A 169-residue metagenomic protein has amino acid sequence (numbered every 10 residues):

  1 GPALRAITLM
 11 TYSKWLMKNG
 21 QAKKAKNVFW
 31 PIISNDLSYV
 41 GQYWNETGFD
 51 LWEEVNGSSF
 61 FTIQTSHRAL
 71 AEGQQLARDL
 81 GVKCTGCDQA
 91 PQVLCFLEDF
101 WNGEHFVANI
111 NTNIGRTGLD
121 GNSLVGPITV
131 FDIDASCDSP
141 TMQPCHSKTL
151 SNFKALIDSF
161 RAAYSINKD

Functional and structural regions predicted by a protein language model:
G1-Y43, I63: Aromatic-rich carbohydrate-recognition surfaces in CAZymes
I7, W15, V28-I33, V40 (+6 more regions): Extended aliphatic helical segments
T11, Q42, E72-Q75, D79 (+2 more regions): Positions within ordered alpha-helical repeat solenoids
W15-N27, T47-E54, G73-D88, P140: Inter-helical turn/loop segments and adjacent helix faces that build the functional surface of alpha-helical bundle
K24-N27, P31, E53, G57-F61 (+1 more regions): Short, solvent-exposed segments of well-ordered alpha helices
G41-S58, E104-N109: Acidic/His metal-coordination segments adjacent to aromatic residues that form catalytic metal sites in metalloenzymes
F60-H67, D79-D169: Extended ligand-binding clefts on enzyme/binding-domain cores
